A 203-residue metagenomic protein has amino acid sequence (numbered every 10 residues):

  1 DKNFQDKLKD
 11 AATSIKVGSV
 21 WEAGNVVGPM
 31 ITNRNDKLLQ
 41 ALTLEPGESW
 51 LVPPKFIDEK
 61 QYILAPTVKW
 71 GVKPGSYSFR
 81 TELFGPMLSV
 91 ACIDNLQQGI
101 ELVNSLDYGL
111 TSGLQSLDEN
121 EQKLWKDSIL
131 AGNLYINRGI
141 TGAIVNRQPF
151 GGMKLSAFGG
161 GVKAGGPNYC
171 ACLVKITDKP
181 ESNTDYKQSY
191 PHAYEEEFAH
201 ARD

Functional and structural regions predicted by a protein language model:
D1-N3: Secondary-structure transition into beta-strands, especially the periplasmic turns and strand N-termini that construct
D6, D10-V20, G24-G28, F56-D58 (+1 more regions): Conserved C-terminal structural/oligomerization subdomain of aldehyde/semialdehyde dehydrogenase
P29-L39: Short beta-strand to alpha-helix junction loop
A41-G47: Helical element adjacent to the flavin cofactor pocket in flavoenzyme catalytic cores
G47-E48, A131: Short, high-confidence coil segments that cap the C-terminus of an alpha-helix and link into the following beta-strand
W50-P53: A short linear hydrophobic-aromatic micro-motif
